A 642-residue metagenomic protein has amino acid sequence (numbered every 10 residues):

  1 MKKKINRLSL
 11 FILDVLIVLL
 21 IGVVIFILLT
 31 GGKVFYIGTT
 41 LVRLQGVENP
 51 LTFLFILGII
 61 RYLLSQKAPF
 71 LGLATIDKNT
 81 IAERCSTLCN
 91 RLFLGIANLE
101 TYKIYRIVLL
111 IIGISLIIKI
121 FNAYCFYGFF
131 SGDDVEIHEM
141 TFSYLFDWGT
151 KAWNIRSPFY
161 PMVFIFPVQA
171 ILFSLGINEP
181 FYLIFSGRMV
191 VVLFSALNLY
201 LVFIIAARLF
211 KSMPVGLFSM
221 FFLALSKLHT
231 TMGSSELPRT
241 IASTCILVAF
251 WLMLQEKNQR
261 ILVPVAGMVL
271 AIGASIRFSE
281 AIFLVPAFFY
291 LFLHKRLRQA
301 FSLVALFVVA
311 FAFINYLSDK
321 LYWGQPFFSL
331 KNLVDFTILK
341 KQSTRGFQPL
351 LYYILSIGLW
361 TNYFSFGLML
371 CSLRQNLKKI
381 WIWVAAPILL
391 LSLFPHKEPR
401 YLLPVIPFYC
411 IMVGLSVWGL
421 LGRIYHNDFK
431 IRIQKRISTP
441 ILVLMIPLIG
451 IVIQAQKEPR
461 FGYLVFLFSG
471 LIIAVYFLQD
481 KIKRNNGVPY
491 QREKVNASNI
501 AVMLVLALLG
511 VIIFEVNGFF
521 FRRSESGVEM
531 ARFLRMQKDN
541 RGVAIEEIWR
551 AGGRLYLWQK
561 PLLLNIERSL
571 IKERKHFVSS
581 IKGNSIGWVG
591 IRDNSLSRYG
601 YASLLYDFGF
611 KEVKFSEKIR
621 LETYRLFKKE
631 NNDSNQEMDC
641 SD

Functional and structural regions predicted by a protein language model:
L19-L28, K103-S131, L225, I272-I276 (+2 more regions): Transmembrane signal-anchor helices characteristic of membrane glycosylation enzymes that use polyprenol
R84, L88-R91, F250-L270, I282-F313 (+4 more regions): Perimembrane helix-loop-helix junctions
I120-G128, K320, M445-I472, Y476-D480 (+2 more regions): Catalytic lumenal/periplasmic loop and adjoining terminal transmembrane helix of membrane glycan-assembly enzymes
F130-G132, R156-S157, L228-I241, E398-P399: Short acidic/glycine- and proline-prone juxtamembrane loop motifs at membrane-interface regions of multi-pass membrane
I137-M140, Y144, A152-P180, L193 (+2 more regions): Short hydrophobic/aromatic helix or loop-helix immediately within or flanking a transmembrane segment in polytopic
F185-F210, V248: Transmembrane-helix motifs of polytopic, lipid-linked glycan transferases
F283-G346, L350-G367, W381, L391-F394 (+3 more regions): Membrane-lumen/periplasm interface segments of specific transmembrane helices in polyprenyl phosphate-linked
S356-W381, A386-I388, H426, T439-L448 (+1 more regions): Hydrophobic, aromatic-rich transmembrane alpha-helices and their immediate juxtamembrane boundary segments
